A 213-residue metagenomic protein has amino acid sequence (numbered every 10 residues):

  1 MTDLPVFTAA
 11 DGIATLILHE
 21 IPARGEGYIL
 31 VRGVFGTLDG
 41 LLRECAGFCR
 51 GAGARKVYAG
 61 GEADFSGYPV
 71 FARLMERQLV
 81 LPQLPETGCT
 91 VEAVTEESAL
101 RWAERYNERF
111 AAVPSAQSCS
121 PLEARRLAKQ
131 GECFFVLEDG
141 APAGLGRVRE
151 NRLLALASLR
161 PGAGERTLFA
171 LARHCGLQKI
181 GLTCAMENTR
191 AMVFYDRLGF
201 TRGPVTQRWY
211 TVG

Functional and structural regions predicted by a protein language model:
M1-A10, A112-D139: Active-site rim helix/loop that mediates acceptor-substrate recognition in acyltransferases
M1-G47, E138-R160: Conserved donor-binding loop and adjoining core beta-sheet/short helix segment in diverse acyl/aminoacyl transferases
M1-V6, E86-A116: Short amphipathic alpha-helix that is part of the acyltransferase structural core
R32-C89, P204-G213: Acyl-donor-binding surface of acyltransferase catalytic domains
G36-G47, R160-H174, M192-R197: Conserved acetyl-CoA-binding loop-helix of GNAT-fold acetyltransferases
G51-A54, G131, L177-K179: Short, high-confidence coil segments that cap the C-terminus of an alpha-helix and link into the following beta-strand
V57-A59, L153, I180-C184: Conserved hydrophobic beta-strand within the GNAT/NAT acetyltransferase core sheet that lines the active-site cleft
H174, G181-G213: Hydrophilic extracytoplasmic domains
